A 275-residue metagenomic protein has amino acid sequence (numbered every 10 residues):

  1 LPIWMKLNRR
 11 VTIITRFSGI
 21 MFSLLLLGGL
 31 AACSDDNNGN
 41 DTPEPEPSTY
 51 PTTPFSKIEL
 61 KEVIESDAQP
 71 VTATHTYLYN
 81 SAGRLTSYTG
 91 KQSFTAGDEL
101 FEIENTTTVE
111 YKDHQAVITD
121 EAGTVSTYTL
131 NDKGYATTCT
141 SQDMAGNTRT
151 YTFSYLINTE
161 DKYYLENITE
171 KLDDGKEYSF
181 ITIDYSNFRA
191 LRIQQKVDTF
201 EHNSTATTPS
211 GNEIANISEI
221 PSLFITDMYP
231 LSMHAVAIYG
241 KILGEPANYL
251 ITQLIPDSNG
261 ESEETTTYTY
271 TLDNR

Functional and structural regions predicted by a protein language model:
L1-T15: N-terminal secretory signal peptides that target proteins for export/translocation
R9, S18-G19, T124, P230: Generic hydrophobic-segment detector
I13-S23: Sec-dependent N-terminal signal peptides
G28-A32: C-terminal motif of bacterial Sec signal peptides marking the signal peptidase cleavage site
D36-R275: Buried hydrophobic residues that stabilize the cores of well-folded domains
